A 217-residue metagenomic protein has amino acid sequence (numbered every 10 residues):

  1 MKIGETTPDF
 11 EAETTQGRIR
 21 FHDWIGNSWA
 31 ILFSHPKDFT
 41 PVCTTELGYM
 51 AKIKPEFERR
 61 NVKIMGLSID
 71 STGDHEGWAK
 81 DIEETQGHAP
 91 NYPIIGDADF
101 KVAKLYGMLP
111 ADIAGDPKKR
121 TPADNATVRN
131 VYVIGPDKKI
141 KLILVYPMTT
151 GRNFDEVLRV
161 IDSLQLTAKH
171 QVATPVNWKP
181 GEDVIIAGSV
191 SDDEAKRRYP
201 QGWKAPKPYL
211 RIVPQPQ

Functional and structural regions predicted by a protein language model:
M1-Q217: Chalcogenol-based redox active-site neighborhoods
